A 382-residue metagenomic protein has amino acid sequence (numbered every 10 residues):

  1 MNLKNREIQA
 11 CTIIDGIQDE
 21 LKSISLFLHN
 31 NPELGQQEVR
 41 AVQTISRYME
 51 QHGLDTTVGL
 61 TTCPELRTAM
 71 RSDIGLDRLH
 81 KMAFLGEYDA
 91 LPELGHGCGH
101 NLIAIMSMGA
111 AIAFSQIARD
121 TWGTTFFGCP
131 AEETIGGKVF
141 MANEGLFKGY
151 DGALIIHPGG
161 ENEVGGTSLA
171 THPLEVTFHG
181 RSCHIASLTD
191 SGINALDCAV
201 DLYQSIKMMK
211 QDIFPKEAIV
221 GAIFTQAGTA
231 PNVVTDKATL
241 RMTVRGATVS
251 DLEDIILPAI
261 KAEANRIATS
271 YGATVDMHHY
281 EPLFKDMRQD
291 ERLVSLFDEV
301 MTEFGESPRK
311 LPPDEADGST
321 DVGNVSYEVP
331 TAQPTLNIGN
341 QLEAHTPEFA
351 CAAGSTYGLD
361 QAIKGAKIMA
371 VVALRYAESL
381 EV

Functional and structural regions predicted by a protein language model:
N2-K4, S23-F27, Y88-P92, F178-A186 (+3 more regions): A short small-residue
N2-W122: Acidic/His- and Gly-rich active-site-bordering loop/insert found across diverse amide/peptide-bond hydrolases
I14, Q18-L21, V42-S46, S107 (+6 more regions): Hydrophobic face of alpha-helices
I45, M106-F114, G137, A199-I206 (+1 more regions): Buried hydrophobic packing segments
T68-I74, D89-G97, N101-I105, R119-T235 (+3 more regions): Histidine/acidic-residue-rich, glycine-tolerant segments that coordinate divalent metal ions
R78-F84, A170-T177, D236, A332-P334: Short coil-to-beta-strand
M82, F127, G152-L154, P330-P334: Hydrophobic/aromatic beta-strand patches that form the interior of the parallel beta-sheet core in alpha/beta enzyme
V200-V382: Metal-dependent amide/peptide-bond hydrolase catalytic core, centered on the "pita-bread" metallohydrolase fold
